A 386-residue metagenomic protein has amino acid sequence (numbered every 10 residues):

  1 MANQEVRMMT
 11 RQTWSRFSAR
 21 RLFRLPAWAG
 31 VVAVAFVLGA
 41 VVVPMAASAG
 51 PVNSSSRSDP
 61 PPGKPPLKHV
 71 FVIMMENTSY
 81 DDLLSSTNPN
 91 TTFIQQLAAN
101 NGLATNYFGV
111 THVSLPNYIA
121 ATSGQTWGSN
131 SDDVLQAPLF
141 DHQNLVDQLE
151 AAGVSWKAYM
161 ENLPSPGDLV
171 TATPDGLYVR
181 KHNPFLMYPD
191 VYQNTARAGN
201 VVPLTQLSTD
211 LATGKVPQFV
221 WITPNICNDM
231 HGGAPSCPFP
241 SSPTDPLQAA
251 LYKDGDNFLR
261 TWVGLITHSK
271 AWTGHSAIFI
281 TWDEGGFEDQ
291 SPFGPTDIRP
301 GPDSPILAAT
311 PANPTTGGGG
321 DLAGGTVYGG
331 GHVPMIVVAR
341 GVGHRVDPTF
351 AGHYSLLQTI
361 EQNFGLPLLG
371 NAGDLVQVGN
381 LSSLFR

Functional and structural regions predicted by a protein language model:
M1-F23: N-terminal secretory signal peptides that target proteins for export/translocation
S18-R21, V34, G365: Terminal low-complexity, poorly structured segments
L25, A29-G30, M45, S114 (+1 more regions): Generic hydrophobic-segment detector
W28-V41: Bacterial N-terminal signal peptides
A35-F36, A46-A49: Cleavable N-terminal signal peptides
A49-R386: N-terminal pro-sequences and low-complexity stem/linker regions of secreted or lumenal proteins
